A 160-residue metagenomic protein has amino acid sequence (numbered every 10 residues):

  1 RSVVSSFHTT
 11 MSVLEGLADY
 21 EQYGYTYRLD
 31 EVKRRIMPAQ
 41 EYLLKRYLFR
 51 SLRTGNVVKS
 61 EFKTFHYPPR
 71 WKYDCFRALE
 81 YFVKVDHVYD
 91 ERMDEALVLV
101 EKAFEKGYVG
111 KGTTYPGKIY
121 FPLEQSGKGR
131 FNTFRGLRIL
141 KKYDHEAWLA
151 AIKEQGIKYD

Functional and structural regions predicted by a protein language model:
R1-E95, G112-L149, I157: An alpha-helical repeat/solenoid feature that recognizes helix-turn-helix modules
V100-G117: Short glycine/proline-rich, acidic loop/turn segments that cap or connect secondary-structure elements
E154-D160: Intrinsically disordered, low-complexity serine/proline/glycine/threonine-rich regulatory regions
